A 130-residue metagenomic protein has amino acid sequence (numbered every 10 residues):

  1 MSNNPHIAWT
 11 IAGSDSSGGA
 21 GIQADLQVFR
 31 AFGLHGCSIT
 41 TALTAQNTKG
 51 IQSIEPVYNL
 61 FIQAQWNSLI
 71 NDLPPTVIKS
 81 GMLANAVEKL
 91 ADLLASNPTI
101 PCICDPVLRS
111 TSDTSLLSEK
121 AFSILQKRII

Functional and structural regions predicted by a protein language model:
M1-V77: Small-residue (G/A/S/T)-rich helix-start motifs and N-terminal tracts that mark the onset
V77-S80, A84-I130: Conserved beta-alpha-beta core of the PfkB/ribokinase-like small-molecule kinase fold
